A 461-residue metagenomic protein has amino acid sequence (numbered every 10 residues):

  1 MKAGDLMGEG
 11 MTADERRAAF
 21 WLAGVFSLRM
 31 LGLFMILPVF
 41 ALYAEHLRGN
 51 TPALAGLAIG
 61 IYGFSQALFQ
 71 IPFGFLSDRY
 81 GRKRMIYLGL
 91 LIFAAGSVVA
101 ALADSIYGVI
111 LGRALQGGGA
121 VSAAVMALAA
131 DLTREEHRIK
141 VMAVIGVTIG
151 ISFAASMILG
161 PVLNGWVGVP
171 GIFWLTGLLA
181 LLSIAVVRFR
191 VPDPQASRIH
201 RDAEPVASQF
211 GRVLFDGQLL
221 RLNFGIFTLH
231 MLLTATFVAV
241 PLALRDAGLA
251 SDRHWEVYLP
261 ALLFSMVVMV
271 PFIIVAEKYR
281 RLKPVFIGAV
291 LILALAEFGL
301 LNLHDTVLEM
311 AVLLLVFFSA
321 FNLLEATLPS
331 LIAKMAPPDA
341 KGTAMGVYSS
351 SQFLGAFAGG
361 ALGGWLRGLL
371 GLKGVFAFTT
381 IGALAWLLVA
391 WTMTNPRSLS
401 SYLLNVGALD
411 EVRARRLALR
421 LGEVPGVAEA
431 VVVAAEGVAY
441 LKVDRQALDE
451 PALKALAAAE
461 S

Functional and structural regions predicted by a protein language model:
D5-E15, P192-N223: Juxtamembrane intracellular "pre-TM" segments in multi-pass secondary transporters
S27, G96, Y107-A120, L308-L323: Hydrophobic core of transmembrane alpha-helices in multi-pass small-molecule transporters, especially MFS/SLC-type
L68-D104: Conserved MFS/SLC helix-loop-helix module at the cytosolic interface between two early adjacent transmembrane helices
Q70-G81, V268-R281: Helix-to-loop junctions at the C-terminal end of transmembrane segments in multipass secondary transporters
R79-G89, E277-V290: Cytoplasmic membrane-interface "Motif A"-like loop-to-helix N-cap segments of 12-TM Major Facilitator Superfamily
G112-I149: Cytoplasmic helix-loop-helix junction between adjacent transmembrane helices in 12-TM secondary transporters
I145-R188, L372: Helix-loop-helix hairpin linking two adjacent transmembrane segments in secondary transporters
L178-S197, W386-T394: C-terminal membrane-cytosol helix-exit motif in multi-pass small-molecule transporters
